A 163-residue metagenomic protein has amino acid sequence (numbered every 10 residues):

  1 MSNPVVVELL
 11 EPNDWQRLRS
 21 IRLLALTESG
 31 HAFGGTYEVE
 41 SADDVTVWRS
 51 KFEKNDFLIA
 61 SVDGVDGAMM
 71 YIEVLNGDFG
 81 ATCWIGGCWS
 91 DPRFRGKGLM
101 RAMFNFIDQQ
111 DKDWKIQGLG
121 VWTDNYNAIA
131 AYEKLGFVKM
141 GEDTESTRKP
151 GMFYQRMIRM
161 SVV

Functional and structural regions predicted by a protein language model:
M1-P4, V163: Short, low-complexity, intrinsically disordered N-terminal peptides in bacterial proteins
P4-E8, P12: Long alpha-helical, hydrophobic tracts
P12-R93, F104-F106, Q110, S161-V162: Acetyl-CoA-dependent GNAT
G87, D91-N105, W114, T123-A130 (+1 more regions): Conserved glycine-rich acetyl-CoA-binding loop
I116-I129, E133-V163: C-terminal "cap" of GNAT-fold acetyltransferases
